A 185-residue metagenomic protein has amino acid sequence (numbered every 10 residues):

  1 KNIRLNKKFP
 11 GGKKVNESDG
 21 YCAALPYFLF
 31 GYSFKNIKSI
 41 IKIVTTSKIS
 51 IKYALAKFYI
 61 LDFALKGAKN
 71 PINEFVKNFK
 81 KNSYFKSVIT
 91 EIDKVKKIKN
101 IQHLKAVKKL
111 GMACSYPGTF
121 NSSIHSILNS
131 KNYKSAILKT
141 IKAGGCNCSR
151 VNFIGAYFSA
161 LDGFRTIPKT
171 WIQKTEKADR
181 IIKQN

Functional and structural regions predicted by a protein language model:
K1-N185: Structured, active/binding-site neighborhoods that engage oxygen-rich ligands
